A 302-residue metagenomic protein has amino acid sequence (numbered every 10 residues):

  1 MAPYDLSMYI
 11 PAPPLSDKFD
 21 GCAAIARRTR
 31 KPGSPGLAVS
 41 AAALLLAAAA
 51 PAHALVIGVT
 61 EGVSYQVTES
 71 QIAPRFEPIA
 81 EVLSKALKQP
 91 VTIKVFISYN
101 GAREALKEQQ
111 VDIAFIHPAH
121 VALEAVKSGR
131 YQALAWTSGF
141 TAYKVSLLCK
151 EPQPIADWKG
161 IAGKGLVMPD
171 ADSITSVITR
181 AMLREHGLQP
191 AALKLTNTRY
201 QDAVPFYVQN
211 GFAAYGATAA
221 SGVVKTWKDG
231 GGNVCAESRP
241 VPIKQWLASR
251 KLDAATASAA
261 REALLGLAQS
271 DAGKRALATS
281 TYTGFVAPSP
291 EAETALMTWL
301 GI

Functional and structural regions predicted by a protein language model:
M1-P32: N-terminal secretory signal peptides that target proteins for export/translocation
A47-P51: N-terminal signal peptide c-region/cleavage motif recognized by signal peptidases
A54-A122: Extracytoplasmic small-molecule ligand-binding "clamshell" domains of the periplasmic binding protein/Venus flytrap
V59-V63, G139-C149, K228-A268, T279-W299: Periplasmic-binding protein-like
E77-K88, T175-N197, V224-G230: Ligand-binding cleft/hinge of the Venus flytrap
I93-E104, L193-F206: Short helix-initiation/N-cap motifs at beta->coil->alpha
P118-S128, A181, E185, F206-P240: A ligand-binding cleft/hinge motif common to bilobed small-molecule-binding domains
C149-L166: Flexible hinge/capping segments at coil-to-helix
